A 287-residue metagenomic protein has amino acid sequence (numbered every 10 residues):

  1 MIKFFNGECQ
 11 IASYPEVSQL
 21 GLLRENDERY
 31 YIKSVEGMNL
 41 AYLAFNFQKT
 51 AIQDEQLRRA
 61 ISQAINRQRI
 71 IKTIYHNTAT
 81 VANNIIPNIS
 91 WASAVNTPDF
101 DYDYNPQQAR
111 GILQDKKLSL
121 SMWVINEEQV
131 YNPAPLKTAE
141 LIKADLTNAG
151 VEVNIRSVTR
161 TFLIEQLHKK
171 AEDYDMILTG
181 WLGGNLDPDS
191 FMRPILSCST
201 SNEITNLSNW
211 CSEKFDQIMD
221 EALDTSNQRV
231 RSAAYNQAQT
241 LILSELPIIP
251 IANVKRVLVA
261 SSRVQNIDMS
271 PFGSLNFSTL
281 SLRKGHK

Functional and structural regions predicted by a protein language model:
M1-L22: Ligand-site clamp/hinge motif
C9-P15, Y31, Y174-T179, P250: Paired acidic/hydrophobic, glycine-rich loop segments that form the ligand-binding mouth/hinge of periplasmic-binding
P15-D27, G183-D187: A ligand-binding cleft/hinge motif common to bilobed small-molecule-binding domains
L23-M38, A44-E55, W91-Q108, H168-E172 (+2 more regions): Short, solvent-exposed loop/beta-turn-alpha elements that line the ligand-binding surface or hinge of extracytoplasmic
Q48, I52-S90, A134, I242-P247: Periplasmic-binding protein-like
I52-A64, K214-I218, V230, A234: Short amphipathic alpha-helical coupling segments at ligand-binding clamshell hinges and other catalytic/signaling
T80-K116, E127-K137: Structural transition elements
Q114-G184, R256: Ligand/substrate-recognition segments at binding pockets and active sites
